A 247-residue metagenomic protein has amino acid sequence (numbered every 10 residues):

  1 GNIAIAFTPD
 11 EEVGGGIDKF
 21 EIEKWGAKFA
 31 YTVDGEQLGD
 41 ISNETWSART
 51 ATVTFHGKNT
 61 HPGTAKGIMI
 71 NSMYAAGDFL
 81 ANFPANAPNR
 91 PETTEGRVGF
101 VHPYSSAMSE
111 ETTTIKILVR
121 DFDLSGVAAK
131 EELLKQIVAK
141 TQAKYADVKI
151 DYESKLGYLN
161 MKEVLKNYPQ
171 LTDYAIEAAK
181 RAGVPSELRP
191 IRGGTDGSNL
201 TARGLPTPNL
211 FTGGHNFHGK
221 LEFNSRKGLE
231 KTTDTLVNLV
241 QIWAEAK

Functional and structural regions predicted by a protein language model:
G1-N2, S47-T64, E95-H102, K149-Y152: Short N-terminal helix-initiation segments at or just after the protein's N-terminus
G1-W46, P88-N89, T94, V98-Y104 (+2 more regions): Acidic/histidine-rich catalytic neighborhood of metal-dependent amide-processing enzymes
N2-A4, A65-I68, Y158-V164: Short acidic/polar alpha-helix capping motifs at helix-coil junctions
D10-E11, V53, N59, R189-P190 (+1 more regions): Short glycine- and Lys/Arg-enriched binding-loop motifs that mark or flank ligand-binding interfaces
E11-G14, G57-T64, D123, L156-M161: Active-site-proximal beta-alpha loop/turn segments in soluble metabolic enzymes
I17, A65-K66, G219-F223: Short acidic, glycine/proline-rich loop/turn micro-motifs
A30-A65, M69-D78: Phosphate/diphosphate-binding glycine-rich loops and adjacent basic-rich segments that engage nucleotide
M73-K247: Metal-dependent amide/peptide-bond hydrolase catalytic core, centered on the "pita-bread" metallohydrolase fold
